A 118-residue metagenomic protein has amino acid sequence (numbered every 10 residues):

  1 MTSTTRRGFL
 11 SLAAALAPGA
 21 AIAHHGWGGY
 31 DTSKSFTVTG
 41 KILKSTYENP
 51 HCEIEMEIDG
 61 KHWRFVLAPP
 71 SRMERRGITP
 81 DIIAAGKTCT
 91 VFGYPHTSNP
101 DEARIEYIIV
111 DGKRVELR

Functional and structural regions predicted by a protein language model:
R6-L10: N-terminal export leaders
I22-K34: Short boundary/loop segments of OB/S1/cold-shock single-stranded nucleic-acid-binding domains
G40-I42: Conserved hydrophobic positions within beta-strands
N49-M56: Short aromatic-glycine-enriched beta-strand elements
R75-T90: Short nucleic-acid-contacting surface segments enriched for D/E, G, S/T with interspersed K/R
T97-R118: OB-fold/S1-family single-stranded nucleic acid-binding modules
